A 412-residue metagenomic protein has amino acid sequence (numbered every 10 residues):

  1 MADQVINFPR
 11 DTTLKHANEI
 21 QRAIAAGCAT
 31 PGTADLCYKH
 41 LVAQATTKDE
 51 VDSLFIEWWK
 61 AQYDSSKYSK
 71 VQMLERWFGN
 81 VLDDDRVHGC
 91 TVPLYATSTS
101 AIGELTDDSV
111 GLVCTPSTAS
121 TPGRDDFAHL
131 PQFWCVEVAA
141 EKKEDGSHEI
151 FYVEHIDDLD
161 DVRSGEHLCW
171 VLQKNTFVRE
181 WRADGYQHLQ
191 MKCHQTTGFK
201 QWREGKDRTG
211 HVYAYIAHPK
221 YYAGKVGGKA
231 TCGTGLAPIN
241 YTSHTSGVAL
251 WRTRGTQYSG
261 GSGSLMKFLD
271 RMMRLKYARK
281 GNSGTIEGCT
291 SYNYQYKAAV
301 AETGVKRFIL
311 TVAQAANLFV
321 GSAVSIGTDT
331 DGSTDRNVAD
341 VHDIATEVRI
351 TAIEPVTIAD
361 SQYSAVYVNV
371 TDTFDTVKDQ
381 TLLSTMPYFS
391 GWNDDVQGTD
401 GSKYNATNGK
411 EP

Functional and structural regions predicted by a protein language model:
M1-S53: Short, low-complexity N-terminal tether/leader segments at secretion or assembly junctions of large, surface-exposed
P9-R10, T30, T47, K174 (+3 more regions): Helix N-cap / beta->alpha transition motif
Y63, Y68-F177, W181-C232, L236 (+3 more regions): Short acidic-hydrophobic catalytic motif
S164-H167, G198-D329, D343-E347, T351-E411: Short aromatic-cysteine micro-motif
E180, K267-F268, S333: Flexible loop/turn segments at secondary-structure boundaries
A339-V341: N-terminal accessory interaction module
